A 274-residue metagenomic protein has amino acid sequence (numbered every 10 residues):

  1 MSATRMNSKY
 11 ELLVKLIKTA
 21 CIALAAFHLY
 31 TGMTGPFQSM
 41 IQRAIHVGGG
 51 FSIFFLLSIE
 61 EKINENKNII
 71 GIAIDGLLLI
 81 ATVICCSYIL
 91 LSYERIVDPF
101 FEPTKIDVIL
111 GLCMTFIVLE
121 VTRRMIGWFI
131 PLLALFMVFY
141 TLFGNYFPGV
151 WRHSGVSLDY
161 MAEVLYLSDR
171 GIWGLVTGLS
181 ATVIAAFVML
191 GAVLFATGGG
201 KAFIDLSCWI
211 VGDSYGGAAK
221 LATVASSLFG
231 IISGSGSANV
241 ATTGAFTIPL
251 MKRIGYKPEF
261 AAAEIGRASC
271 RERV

Functional and structural regions predicted by a protein language model:
M1-F101, V108-L112: Conserved, well-structured core domains of diverse proteins
S39, K67-I70, I96-M189: Hydrophobic transmembrane alpha-helices of multi-pass solute/ion transporters
F55-N66, V118-R123, F195-K201: C-terminal ends of transmembrane helices
I109, T177, L190-L194, A225-S235: Hydrophobic alpha-helical transmembrane segments of multi-pass membrane proteins
T122, S157, M161-I172, G199 (+3 more regions): Hydrophobic alpha-helical segments of integral membrane proteins, encompassing both true transmembrane helices
A181-D205: Transmembrane alpha-helical segments in integral membrane proteins
D205-R271: Hydrophobic transmembrane alpha-helices that form the pore/transport pathway of multi-pass ion and small-solute
